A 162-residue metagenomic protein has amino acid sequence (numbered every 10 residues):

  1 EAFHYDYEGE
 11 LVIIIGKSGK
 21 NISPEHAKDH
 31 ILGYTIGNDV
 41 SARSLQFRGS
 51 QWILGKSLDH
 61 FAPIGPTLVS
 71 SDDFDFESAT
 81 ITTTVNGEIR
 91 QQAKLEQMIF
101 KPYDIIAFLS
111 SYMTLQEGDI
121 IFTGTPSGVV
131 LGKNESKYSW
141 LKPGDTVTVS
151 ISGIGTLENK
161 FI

Functional and structural regions predicted by a protein language model:
E1-N21: Hydrophobic alpha-helical segments and helix pairs
F3-Y5, H26, S139-L141: A generic structural micro-feature
Y5-G9, H30, A62, E77: Short, basic and Ser/Thr-rich N-terminal targeting/leader segments
E10-I14, T35, T82: Residues embedded in well-ordered beta-strands
G19-I22, D73-D75: Short helix-loop capping/hinge motifs at secondary-structure junctions, enriched in acidic/polar residues
K20-Y34: N-terminal accessory regions of nucleic-acid-interacting proteins
R43-I162: Catalytic-pocket segment enriched in acidic/His residues
